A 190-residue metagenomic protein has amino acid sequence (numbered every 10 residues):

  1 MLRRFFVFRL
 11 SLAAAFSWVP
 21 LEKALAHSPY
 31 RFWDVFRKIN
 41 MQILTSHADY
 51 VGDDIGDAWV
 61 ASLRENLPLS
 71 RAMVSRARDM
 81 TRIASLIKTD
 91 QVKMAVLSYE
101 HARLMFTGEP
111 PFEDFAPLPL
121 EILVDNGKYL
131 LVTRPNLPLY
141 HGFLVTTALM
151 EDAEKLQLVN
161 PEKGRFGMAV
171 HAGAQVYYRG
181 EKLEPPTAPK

Functional and structural regions predicted by a protein language model:
F5-H27: N-terminal export signals
K38-D49, S75: Short, well-ordered beta-strand elements
T45, L123-H141: A bilobed periplasmic-binding-protein/Venus flytrap-type ligand-binding module shared by bacterial periplasmic
G52-P68: Short, polar/charged alpha-helical segment
D57, M80-A95: Short helices/loops that flank or line small-molecule/ion binding pockets
P68-S85: Short helix-initiation/N-cap motifs at beta->coil->alpha
V92-E113: A ligand-binding cleft/hinge motif common to bilobed small-molecule-binding domains
E154-K190: An extracytoplasmic/periplasmic, membrane-proximal ligand-sensing/linker region
